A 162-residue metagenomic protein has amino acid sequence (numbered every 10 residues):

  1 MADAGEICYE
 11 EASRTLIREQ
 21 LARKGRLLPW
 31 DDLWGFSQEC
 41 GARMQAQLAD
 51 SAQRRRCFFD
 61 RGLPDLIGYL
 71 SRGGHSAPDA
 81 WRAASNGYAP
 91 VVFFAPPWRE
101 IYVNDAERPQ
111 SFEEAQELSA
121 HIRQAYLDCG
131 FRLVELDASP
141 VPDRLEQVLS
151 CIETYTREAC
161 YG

Functional and structural regions predicted by a protein language model:
M1-A2, Y126: A generic structural signal for well-ordered alpha-helical segments
A2-R43: Conserved substrate/cofactor phosphate-moiety recognition/catalytic segment in nucleotide-dependent phosphotransferases
E19-K24, G62-D65, P96-V103: Short, basic/glycine-rich phosphate-binding loops at helix/coil junctions that contact nucleotide phosphates
S37-G87, Y102: Glycine-rich phosphate-binding loop used to anchor ATP phosphates in small-molecule kinases, encompassing both
G41, P142-L149: Short, amphipathic alpha-helical "lid/cap" segments that border enzyme active or binding sites
G74-P140, T156: A glycine- and Lys/Arg-enriched "phosphate-lid" helix/loop adjacent to the NTP-binding pocket of small-molecule kinases
V134-E135, L149-G162: C-terminal accessory "lid"/substrate-recognition subdomains
